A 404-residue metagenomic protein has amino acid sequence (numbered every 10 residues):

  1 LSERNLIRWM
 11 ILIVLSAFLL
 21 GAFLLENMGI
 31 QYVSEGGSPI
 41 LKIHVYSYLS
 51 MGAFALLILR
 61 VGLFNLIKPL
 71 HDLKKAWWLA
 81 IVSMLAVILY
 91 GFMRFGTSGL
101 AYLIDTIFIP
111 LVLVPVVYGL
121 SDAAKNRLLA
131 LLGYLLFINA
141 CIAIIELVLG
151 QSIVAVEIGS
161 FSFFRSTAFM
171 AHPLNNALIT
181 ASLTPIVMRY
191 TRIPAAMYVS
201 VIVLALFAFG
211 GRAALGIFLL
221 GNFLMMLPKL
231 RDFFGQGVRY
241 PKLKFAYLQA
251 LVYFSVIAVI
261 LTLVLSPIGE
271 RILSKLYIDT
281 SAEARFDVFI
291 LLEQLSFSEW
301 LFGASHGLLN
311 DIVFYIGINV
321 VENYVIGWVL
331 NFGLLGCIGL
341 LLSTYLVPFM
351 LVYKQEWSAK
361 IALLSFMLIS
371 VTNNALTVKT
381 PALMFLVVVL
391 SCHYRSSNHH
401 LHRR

Functional and structural regions predicted by a protein language model:
L1-L63, A86-Y90, F366-L368, L383: N-terminal signal-anchor transmembrane segment
I7-I13, D72-I81, P115-I144: Interfacial loop-to-transmembrane-helix boundary motif in multi-pass membrane proteins
L12-L15, K360-I369, L376-R404: Transmembrane alpha-helices of multi-pass inner-membrane enzymes
Q31-P39, I153, I268, L273-L335: Long extracytoplasmic/lumenal interhelical loops at the membrane interface of multi-pass membrane proteins
I40, Y102-L103, S162-R165, F169 (+3 more regions): Flexible juxtamembrane loops connecting transmembrane helices in multi-pass membrane enzymes that build or modify
D72, W78, N222-M226, G237 (+3 more regions): Hydrophobic transmembrane alpha-helices and their immediate junctions
K75-I88, F95-Y118: Aromatic-anchored transmembrane helix interface
L129-I153, A171-P228: Alpha-helical transmembrane segments of multi-pass inner-membrane proteins
